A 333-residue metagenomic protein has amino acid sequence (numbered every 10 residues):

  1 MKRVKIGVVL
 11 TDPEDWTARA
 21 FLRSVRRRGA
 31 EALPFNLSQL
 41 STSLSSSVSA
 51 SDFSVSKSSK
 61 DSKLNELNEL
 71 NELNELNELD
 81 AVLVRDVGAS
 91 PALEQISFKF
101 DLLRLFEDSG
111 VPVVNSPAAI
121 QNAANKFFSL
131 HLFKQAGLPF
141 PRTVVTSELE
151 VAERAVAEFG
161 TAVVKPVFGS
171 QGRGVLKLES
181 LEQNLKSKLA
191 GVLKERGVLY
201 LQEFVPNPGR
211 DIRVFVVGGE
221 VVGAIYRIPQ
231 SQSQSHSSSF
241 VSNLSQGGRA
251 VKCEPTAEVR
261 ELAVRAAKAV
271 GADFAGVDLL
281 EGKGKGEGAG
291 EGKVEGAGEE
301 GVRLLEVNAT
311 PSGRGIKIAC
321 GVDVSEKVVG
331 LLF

Functional and structural regions predicted by a protein language model:
K2-G7: Extreme N-terminal starter segment of soluble prokaryotic enzymes
D12-F140: Conserved N-proximal alpha/beta basic substrate-recognition cap immediately N-terminal to, or forming the N-lobe
K57-E78, Q232-H236, K283-E299: Intrinsically disordered, low-complexity segments used as extracellular stalks/linkers and nuclear/regulatory IDRs
L130-K134, V156-G174, R196-G209: ATP-grasp fold ATP-binding core
A136-G160: Rossmann-like NAD(P)H-binding beta-loop-alpha module
A162, Y200, E220-G223, A275 (+1 more regions): Protein kinase-like catalytic core scaffold
R173-V270: Phosphate-binding site of ATP-dependent enzymes
E254, K268, A272, E281-G284 (+1 more regions): C-terminal active-site "lid" helix and adjoining low-complexity regulatory extension at the edge of ATP-using catalytic
